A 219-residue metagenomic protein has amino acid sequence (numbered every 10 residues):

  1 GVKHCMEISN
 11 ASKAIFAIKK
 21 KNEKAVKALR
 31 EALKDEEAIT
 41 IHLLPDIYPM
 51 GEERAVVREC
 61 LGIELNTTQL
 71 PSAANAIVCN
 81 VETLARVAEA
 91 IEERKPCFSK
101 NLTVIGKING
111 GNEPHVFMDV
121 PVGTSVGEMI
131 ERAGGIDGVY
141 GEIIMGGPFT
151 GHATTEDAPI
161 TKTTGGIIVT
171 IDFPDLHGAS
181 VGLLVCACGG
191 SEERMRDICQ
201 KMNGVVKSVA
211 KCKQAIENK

Functional and structural regions predicted by a protein language model:
G1, K21, E193-K219: Cofactor-cradling patches in redox/metallo enzymes
G1-I8: Histidine-anchored nucleotide/phosphate-binding helix
S12-F16, S180-L183, K207: Hydrophobic beta-strand segments of well-ordered beta-sheets in folded domains
S12-V126, R132-V139, G147: Hydrophobic alpha-helical positions that pack around
K27-A28, E53-R54, T154-D157, E193-R196: Short, well-ordered secondary-structure micro-motifs
N101, T150-S180: A glycine- and small/hydrophobic-rich beta-loop-beta segment that serves as a flexible "lid/hinge" or phosphate-binding
S180-M195: Cysteine-centered iron-sulfur cluster-binding motifs in ferredoxin-type domains/subunits of redox enzymes
